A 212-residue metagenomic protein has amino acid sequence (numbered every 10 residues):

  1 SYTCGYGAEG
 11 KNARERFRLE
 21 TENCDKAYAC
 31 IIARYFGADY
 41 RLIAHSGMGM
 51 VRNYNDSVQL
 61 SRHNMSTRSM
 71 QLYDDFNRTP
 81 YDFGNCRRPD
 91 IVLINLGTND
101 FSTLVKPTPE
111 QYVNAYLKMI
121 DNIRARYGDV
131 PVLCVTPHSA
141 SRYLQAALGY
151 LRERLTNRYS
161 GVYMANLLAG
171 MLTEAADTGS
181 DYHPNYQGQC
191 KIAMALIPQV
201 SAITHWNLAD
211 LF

Functional and structural regions predicted by a protein language model:
Y2-T21, T204-F212: N-terminal secretory targeting modules
G5, A13-E110, S139-A146, H183: Conserved SGNH/GDSL esterase-like catalytic core that processes O-acyl groups on lipids and polysaccharides
A27, I31, Q111-K118, N122 (+3 more regions): Extracytoplasmic/secreted proteins, especially bacterial periplasmic and envelope-associated proteins
A33, I123-A125, T156: N-terminal cationic-hydrophobic initiation segments that often serve targeting/anchoring roles
F36-R41, R88-V92, Y127-V132, R158-Y163 (+1 more regions): Loop/turn elements at helix/coil->beta-strand transitions in domains of secreted/extracellular proteins
N77-R87, D121-Y127, I203-L208: Surface-exposed acidic, glycine-flexible loop patches that form ligand/cofactor-binding and adhesion interfaces
L93-D100, L117-Y150: Active-site segments of SGNH/GDSL-like serine hydrolases that catalyze O-acetyl group transfer/hydrolysis on lipids
P131-G179, G188-F212: Extracellular serine-dependent O-acyl
